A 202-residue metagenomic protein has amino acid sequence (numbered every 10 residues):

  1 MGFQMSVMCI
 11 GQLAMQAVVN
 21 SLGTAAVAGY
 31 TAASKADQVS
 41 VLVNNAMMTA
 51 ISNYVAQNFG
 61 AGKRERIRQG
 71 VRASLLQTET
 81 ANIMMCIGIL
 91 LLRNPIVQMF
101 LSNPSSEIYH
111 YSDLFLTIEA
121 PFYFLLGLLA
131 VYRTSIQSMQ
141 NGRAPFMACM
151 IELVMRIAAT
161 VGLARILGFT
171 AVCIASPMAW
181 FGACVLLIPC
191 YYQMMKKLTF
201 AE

Functional and structural regions predicted by a protein language model:
M1, M5, Q16, L42-N45 (+5 more regions): Structural signal for membrane-spanning alpha-helices in multi-pass inner-membrane proteins, emphasizing helix cores
M1-A14, V18-V19, V39, V43 (+4 more regions): Hydrophobic faces of transmembrane alpha-helices in multi-pass small-molecule transporters and flippases across diverse
G2, A14-M15, A26, I51 (+3 more regions): Hydrophobic alpha-helical segments typical of transmembrane helices and their membrane-interface/capping positions
S6-K35, V39, Q57-N58, P95-S105 (+2 more regions): Helix-terminus/linker motif at the lipid-water interface of multi-pass membrane proteins
G29-I87, L91-R93, L126-Q140, A144-A148: Small-residue-rich hydrophobic transmembrane alpha-helices
N45-M48, E119-S138, A144-R156, V172-I188: Short runs within selected transmembrane alpha-helices of multi-pass transporters and secretion channels
V55-F122, L163-E202: Short alpha-helical transmembrane segments in multi-pass integral membrane proteins
